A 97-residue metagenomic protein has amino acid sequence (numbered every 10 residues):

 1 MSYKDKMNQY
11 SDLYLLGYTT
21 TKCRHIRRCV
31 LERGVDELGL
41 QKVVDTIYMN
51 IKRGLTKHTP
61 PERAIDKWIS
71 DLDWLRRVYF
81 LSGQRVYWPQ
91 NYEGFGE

Functional and structural regions predicted by a protein language model:
M1-E97: Arg/Lys-rich, low-complexity, intrinsically disordered basic segments
